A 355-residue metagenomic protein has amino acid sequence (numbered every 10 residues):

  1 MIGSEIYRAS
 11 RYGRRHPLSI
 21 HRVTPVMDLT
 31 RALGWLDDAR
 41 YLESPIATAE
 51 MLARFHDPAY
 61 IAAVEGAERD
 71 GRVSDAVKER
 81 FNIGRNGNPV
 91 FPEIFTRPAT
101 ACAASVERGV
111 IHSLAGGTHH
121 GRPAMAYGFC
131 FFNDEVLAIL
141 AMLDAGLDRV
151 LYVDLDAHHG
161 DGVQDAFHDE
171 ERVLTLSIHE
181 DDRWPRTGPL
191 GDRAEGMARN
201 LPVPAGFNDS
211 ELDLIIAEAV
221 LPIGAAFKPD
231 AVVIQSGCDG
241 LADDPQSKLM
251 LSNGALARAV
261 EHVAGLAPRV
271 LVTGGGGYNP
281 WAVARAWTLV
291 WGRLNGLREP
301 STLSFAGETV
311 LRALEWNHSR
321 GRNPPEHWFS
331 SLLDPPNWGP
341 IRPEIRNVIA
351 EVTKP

Functional and structural regions predicted by a protein language model:
M1, R8, G71-P355: A general "terminal functional-core" signal
M1-R54: N-terminal low-complexity, Ser/Thr- and acidic-residue-enriched intrinsically disordered segments
T24-L29, L33, A63, A67-D75: Extended, hydrophobic alpha-helical segments
T30-D38, E68-R69, P189-E195: Short, conserved catalytic or adaptor-binding loops enriched in Gly and charged residues
T30-R31, H56, E65-E68, L143 (+1 more regions): Hydrophobic residues in alpha-helical segments
P45-R69: Charged, often glycine-rich, active-site loop that binds/positions anionic groups
